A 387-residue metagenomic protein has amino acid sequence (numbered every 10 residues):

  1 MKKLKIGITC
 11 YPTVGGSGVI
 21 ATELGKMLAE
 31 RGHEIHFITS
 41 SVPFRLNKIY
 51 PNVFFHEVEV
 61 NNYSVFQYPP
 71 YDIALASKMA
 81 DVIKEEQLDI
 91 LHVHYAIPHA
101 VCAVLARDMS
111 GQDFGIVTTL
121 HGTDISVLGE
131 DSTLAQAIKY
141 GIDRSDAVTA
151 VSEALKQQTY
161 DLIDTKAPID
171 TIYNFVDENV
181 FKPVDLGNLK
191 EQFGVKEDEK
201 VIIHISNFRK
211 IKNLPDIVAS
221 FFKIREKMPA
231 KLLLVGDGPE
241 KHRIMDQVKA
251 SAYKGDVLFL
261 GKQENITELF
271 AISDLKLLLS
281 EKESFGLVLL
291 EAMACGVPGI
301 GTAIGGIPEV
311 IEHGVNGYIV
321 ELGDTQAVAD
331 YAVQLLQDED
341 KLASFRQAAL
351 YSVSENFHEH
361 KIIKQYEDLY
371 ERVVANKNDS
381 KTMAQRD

Functional and structural regions predicted by a protein language model:
I8-G15, K26-Y71, I169: N-terminal strand-loop element at the rim of the active site of nucleotide-sugar-dependent glycosyltransferases
A154, F175: Carbohydrate-associated surface elements
K182-V195: A short helix/loop element that forms part of the nucleotide-sugar donor recognition site in Leloir-type
K196-K212, V218-F221: Conserved donor-binding/catalytic core segment of Leloir-type glycosyltransferases
M245-G261: Nucleotide-activated donor-binding/catalytic signature segment of Leloir-type glycosyltransferases, i.e., the conserved
K262, E281: Aromatic "clamp/platform" in nucleotide-sugar-dependent glycosyltransferases that forms part of the donor/acceptor
P298-G301, I311: Short hydrophobic beta-strand element within catalytic cores of glycosyltransferases and related nucleotide-activated
H313-G314, Y318-T325, Q334-D340: Conserved acidic donor-binding segment of nucleotide-sugar-dependent glycosyltransferases
